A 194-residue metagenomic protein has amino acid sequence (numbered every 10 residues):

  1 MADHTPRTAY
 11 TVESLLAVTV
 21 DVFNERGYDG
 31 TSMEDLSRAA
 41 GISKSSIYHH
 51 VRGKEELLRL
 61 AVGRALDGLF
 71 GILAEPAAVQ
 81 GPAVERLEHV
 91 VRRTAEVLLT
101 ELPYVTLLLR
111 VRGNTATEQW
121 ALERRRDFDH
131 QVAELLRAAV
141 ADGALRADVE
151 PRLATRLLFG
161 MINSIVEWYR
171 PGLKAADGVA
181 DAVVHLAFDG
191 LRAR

Functional and structural regions predicted by a protein language model:
M1-R26, G30-I42, E55-R59, G178: Basic, helix-initiating cap at the start of DNA-binding domains
E25-D29, V79-Q80, E101, D142: Short coil/turn segments at alpha/beta junctions that flank glycine-rich nucleotide-binding fingerprints
S45: Key DNA-contact positions within bacterial/archaeal DNA-binding proteins
Y48-V51, E55: A short His-aromatic
R59-A65: Alpha-helical DNA-contacting segments of helix-turn-helix folds
L60, G71-T100, P151, T155-L158: Hydrophobic alpha-helical connector segments
H89, A95-E134: Short secondary-structure transition hinges
V105-R110, E118-L122, R126, V140-L186: Hydrophobic/aromatic-rich alpha-helical bundle segments in the mid-to-C-terminal region
